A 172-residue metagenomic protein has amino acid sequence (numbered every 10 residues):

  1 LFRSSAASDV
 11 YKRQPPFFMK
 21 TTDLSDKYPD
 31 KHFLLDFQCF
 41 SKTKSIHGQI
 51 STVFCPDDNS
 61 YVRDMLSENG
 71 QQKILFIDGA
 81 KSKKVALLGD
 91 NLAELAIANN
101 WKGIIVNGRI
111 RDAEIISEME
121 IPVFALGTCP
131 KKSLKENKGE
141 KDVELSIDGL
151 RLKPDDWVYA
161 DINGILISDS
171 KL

Functional and structural regions predicted by a protein language model:
L1-Q14: Single conserved hydrophobic/aromatic residue that forms the stacking wall/gate of nucleotide- or nucleobase-binding
P15-P154, K171-L172: Feature captures the catalytic cores and cofactor-binding loops of soluble hydro-lyases/lyases that act on carboxylate
S82, I162-N163: A generic structural motif
R109, A160-D161: A short, compositionally biased micro-patch
L150, W157, N163-G164: Well-ordered beta-strand scaffold positions
G164-L172: A short alpha/beta connector and helix-capping loop motif
